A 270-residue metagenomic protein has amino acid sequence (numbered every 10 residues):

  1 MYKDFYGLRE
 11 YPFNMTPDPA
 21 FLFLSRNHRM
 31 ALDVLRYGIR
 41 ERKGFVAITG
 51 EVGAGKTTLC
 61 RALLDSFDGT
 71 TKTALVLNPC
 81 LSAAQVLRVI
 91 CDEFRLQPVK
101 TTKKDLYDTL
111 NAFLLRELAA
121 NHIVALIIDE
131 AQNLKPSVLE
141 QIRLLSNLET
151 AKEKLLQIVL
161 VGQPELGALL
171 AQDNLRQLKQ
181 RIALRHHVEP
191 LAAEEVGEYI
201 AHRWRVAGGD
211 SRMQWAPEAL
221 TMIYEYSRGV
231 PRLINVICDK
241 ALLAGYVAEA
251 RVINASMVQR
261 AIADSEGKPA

Functional and structural regions predicted by a protein language model:
M1-R42, A270: A short, basic N-terminal segment
E10-F13, T70-K72, L81-K100: Conserved NTP-binding/hydrolysis module of P-loop NTPases
E41-A62, P79: Walker A/P-loop nucleotide-binding motif
A62-F67, L166-R181, P190: Short regulatory helix/loop adjacent to the ATP-binding pocket of P-loop NTPases
V76-C80, L169-Q172, A183-V196: Conserved AAA+ ATPase "SRH/arginine-finger" region at the nucleotide-binding site
S82-Q85, Q97-Q141, T150-K154, L191-V196 (+3 more regions): Mid-core helix/loop region of P-loop NTP-binding domains shared across ATPases and GTPases
D92-F94, P164-E165, D173, L191-D210: Conserved AAA+ ATPase "sensor/coupling" helix adjacent to the nucleotide-binding pocket
R205-A270: C-terminal alpha-helical "lid" subdomain
